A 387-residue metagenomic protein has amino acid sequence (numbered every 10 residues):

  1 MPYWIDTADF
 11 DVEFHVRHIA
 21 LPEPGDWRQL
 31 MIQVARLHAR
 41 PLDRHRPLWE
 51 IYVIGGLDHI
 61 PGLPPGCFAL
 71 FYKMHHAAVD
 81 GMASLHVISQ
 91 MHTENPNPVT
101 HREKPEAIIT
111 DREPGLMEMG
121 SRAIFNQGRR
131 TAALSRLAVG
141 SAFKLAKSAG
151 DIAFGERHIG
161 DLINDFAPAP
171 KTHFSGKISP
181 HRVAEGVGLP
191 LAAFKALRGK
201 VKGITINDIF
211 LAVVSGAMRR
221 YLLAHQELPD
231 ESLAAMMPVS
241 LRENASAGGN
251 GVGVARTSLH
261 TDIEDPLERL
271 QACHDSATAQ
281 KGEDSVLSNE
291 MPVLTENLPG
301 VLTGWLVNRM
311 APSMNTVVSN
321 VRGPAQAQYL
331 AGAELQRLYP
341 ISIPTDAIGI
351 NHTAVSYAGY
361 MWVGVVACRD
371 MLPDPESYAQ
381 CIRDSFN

Functional and structural regions predicted by a protein language model:
M1-R383, N387: Soluble acyl-CoA-dependent acyltransferase catalytic core bearing the H(X)4D motif
